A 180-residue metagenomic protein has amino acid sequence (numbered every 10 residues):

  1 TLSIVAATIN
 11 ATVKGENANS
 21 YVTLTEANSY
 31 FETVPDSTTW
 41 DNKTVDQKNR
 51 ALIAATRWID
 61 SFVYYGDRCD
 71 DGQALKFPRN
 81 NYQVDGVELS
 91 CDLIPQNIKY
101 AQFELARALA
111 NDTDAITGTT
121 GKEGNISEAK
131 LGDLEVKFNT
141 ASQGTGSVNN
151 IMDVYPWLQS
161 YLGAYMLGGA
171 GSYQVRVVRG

Functional and structural regions predicted by a protein language model:
L2-G180: Divalent metal-cofactor coordination and adjacent catalytic microenvironments
